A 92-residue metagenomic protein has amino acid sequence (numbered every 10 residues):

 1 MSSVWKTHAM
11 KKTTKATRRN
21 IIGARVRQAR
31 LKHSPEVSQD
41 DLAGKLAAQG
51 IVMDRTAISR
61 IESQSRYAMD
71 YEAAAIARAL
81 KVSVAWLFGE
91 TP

Functional and structural regions predicted by a protein language model:
S2-P35, A85: A short, Lys/Arg-rich alpha-helix, primarily the initiator
R25, S38, A43, M69-E72 (+1 more regions): Residues that mark the N-terminal boundary/hinge immediately upstream of a DNA-recognition element
P35-R60: Short alpha-helical DNA-recognition segment
L42, I58, I76-A77, V82 (+1 more regions): Hydrophobic packing within well-folded, soluble alpha/beta domains
L46, E62, E72, F88-T91: DNA major-groove recognition helix of helix-turn-helix
S63-R78: Short, basic-rich loop-to-helix N-cap that marks the start of a DNA-contacting helix
